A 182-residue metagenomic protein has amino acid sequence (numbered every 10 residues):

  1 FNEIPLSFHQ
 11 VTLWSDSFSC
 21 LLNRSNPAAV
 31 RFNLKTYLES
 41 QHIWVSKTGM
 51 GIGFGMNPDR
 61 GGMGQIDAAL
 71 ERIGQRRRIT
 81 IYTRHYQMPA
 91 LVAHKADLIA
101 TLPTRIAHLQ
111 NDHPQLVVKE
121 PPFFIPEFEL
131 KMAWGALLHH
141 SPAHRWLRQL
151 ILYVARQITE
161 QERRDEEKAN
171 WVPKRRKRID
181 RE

Functional and structural regions predicted by a protein language model:
F1-F18, L22, V117-K119: Short beta-strand-centered segments that line the small-molecule binding cleft or hinge of alpha/beta clamshell
F1-N2, N23-R24, H85, L102-I106: Beta->alpha turn/N-cap motifs
H9, Q41, R76-I79, Q115-V117: Conserved beta-strand segments of alpha/beta enzyme cores
C20-L21, H42-W44, V118, M132: Generic preference for hydrophobic
V30-R31, T36, M50-D59, A68 (+4 more regions): C-terminal effector-binding regulatory domain of bacterial HTH transcription factors
V45, Y82, A100: Active-site-adjacent beta-strand anchor residues
R60-G61, Q75-R84: Short beta-strand-to-loop elements that line the ligand-binding cleft of bilobed periplasmic-binding protein-like
